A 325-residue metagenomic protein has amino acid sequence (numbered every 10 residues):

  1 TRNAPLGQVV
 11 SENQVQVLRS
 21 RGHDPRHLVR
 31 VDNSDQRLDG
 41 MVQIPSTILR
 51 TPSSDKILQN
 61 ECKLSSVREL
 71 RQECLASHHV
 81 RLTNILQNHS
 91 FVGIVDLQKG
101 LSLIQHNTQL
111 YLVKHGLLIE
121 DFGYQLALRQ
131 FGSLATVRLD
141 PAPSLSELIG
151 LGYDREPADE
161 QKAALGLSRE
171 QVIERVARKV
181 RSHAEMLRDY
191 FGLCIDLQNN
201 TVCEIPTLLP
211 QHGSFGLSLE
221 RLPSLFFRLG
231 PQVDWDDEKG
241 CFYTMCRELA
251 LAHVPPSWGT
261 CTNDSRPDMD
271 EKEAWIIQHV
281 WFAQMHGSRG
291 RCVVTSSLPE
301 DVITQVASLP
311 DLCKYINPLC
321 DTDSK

Functional and structural regions predicted by a protein language model:
T1-K325: Charged, conformationally dynamic linker/hinge segments that couple catalytic or nucleotide-dependent chemistry
